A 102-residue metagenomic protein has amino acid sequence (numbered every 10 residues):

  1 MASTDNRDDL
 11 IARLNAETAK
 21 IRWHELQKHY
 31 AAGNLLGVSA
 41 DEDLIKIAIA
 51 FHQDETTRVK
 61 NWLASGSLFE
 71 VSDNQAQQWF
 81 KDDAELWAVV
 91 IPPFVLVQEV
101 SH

Functional and structural regions predicted by a protein language model:
M1-Q53: N-terminal, charge-rich interaction modules
S3, S39, S65-S67, S72 (+1 more regions): Generic serine detector
A19-R22, L26, T57-V59, S72 (+1 more regions): Divalent-cation
A40-E42, L63-S67, P93-V95: Generic secondary-structure microfeatures
K46-Q78: Short, hydrophobic/π-rich interface segment
F69-H102: Short, compact, well-ordered microdomains
